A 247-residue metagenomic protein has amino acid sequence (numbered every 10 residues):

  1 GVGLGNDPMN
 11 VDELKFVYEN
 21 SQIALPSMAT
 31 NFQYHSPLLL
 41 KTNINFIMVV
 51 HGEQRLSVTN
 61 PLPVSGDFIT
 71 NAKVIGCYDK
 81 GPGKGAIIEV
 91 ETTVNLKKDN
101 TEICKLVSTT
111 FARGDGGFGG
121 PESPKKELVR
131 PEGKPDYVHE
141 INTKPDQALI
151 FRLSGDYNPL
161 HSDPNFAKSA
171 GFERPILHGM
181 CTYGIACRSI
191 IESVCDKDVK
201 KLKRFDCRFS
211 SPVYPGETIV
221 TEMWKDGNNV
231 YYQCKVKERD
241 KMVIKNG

Functional and structural regions predicted by a protein language model:
G1, S21, A29-T30, K73 (+4 more regions): Residue-level recognition of well-ordered secondary-structure positions
G1-D67, V194: Hydrophobic, proline/glycine-rich low-complexity stretches
G1-I23, K98, T110-L177, I191: Catalytic strand-loop segment that frames the active site of acyl-thioester-processing enzymes
D12-L14, F32-L40, E53, T70-V74 (+4 more regions): Short amphipathic alpha-helical surface micro-motifs
L25-N31, V49-G52, L56, F111-A112 (+4 more regions): Long, contiguous hydrophobic alpha-helical segments, chiefly transmembrane helices and signal peptides
V49-H139, F209, V213-G216, V220-G247: HotDog/MaoC-like acyl-thioester-processing domains
K144-V220, W224-Y231, D240: Acidic/His-leaning functional-site neighborhoods
